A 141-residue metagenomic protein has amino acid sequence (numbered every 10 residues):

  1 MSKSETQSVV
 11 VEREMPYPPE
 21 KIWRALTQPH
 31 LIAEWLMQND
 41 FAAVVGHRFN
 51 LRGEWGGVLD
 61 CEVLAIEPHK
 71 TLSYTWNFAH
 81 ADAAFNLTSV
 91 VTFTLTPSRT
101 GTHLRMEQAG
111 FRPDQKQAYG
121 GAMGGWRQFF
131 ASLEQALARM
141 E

Functional and structural regions predicted by a protein language model:
M1-V10: Short acidic N-proximal helix/loop "leader" segments that mark the beginning of a domain or an inter-domain linker
S4, G110-E141: A conserved amphipathic terminal alpha-helix motif
S8, R48, H69-T71, R99-H103: A generic structural signal for beta-strand entry/edge sites
V10-V11, Y17, Q28-E62: Short beta-edge strand/loop motif at the mouth of beta-sheet-based domains
L26, L36, W76, L137: Short, flexible helix/strand-to-coil boundary loops that buttress conserved ligand/catalytic motifs in alpha/beta
M37-A42, G56-R99, A109-F111: Hydrophobic-ligand binding "helix-grip"
L104-Q108: Short, well-ordered beta-strand elements
